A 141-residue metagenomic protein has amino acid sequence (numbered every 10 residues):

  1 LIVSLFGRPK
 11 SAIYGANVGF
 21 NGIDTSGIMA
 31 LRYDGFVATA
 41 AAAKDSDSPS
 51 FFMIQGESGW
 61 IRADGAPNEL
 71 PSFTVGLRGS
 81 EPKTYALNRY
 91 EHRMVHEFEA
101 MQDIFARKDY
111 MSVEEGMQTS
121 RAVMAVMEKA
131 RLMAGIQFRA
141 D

Functional and structural regions predicted by a protein language model:
L1-E69, E99-K108: Contiguous beta-strand/loop segments that form the cofactor/metal-binding neighborhood of enzyme cores
M53, T74-L77: Short, acidic/hydrophobic/Gly-rich beta-strand patch recurrent on exposed beta strands that often constitutes part
S58, L77-G79: Solvent-exposed strand-loop boundary residues in beta-sheet-rich modules
S80-T84: Surface-exposed loop/edge segments in extracytoplasmic proteins
L87-E99, E115: Active-site loop of classical SDR/Rossmann-like NAD(P)-dependent oxidoreductases, centered on the catalytic Tyr-X3-Lys
A100-D141: C-terminal helix-rich "cap/oligomerization" subdomain common to oxidoreductases
